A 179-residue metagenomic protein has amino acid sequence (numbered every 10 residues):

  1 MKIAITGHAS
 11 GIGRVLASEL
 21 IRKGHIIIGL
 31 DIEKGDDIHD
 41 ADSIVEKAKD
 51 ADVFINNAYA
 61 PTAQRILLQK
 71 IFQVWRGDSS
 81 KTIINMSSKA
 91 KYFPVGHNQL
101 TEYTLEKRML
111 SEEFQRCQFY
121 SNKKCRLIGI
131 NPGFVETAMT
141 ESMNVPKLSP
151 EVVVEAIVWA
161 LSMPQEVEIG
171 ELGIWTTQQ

Functional and structural regions predicted by a protein language model:
M1-I3: Extreme N-terminal starter segment of soluble prokaryotic enzymes
I5-R22: N-terminal Rossmann NAD(P)H-binding glycine-rich loop of SDR-like oxidoreductase domains
I5-T6, I55-N57, T82-S88, R126-N131: Structural signature of the Rossmann-like NAD(P)-dependent dehydrogenase/reductase core
I26-E46, A60-T62, I66: Adenosine-cofactor binding site in Rossmann-like domains, unifying the SAM/SAH pocket of S-adenosylmethionine-dependent
A63, R76-S121, N131-F134: Catalytic loop of short-chain dehydrogenase/reductase
L68-F72, S111-Q115, V154: Short-chain dehydrogenase/reductase
G129, S142-Q179: C-terminal helical subdomain
P132-S142: Short, flexible catalytic-loop segment of classical short-chain dehydrogenase/reductase
